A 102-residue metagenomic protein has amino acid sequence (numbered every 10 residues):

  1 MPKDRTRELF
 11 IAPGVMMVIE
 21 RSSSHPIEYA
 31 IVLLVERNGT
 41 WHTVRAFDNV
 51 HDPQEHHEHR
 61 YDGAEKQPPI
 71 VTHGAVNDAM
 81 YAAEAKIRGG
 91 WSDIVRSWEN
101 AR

Functional and structural regions predicted by a protein language model:
M1-N38, H42: Negatively charged, low-complexity tracts enriched in Asp/Glu with abundant Ser/Thr
R5-R7, R21, R37, R45 (+4 more regions): Arginine residue identity/basic-tract feature
V15-V18, V32-V35, V44, V50 (+3 more regions): Extended aliphatic helical segments
V18-I19, R37, H51, M80-Y81 (+1 more regions): Alpha-helical interaction segments
E28-P68: A short, structured beta-strand/loop element
Y61-R102: Acidic, low-complexity intrinsically disordered segments
